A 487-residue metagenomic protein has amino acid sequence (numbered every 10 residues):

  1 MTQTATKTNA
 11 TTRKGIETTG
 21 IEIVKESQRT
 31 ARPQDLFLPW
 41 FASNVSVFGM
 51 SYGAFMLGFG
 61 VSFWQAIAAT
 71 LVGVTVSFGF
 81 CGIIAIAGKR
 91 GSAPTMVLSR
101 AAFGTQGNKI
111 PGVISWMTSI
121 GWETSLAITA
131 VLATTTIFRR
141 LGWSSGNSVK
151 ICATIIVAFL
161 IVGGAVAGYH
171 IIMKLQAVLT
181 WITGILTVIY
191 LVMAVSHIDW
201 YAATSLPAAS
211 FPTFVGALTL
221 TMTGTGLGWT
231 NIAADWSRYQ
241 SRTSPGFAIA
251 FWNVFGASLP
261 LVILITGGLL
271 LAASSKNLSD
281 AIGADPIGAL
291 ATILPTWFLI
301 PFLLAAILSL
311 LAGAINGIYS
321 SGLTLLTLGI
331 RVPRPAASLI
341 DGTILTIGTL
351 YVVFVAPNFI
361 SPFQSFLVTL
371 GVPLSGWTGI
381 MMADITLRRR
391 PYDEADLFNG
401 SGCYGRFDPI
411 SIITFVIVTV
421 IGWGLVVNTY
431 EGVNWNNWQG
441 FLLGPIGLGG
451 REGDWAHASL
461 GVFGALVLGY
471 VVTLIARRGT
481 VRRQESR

Functional and structural regions predicted by a protein language model:
M1-F63, P212-L220, R238-A248, T480-R487: Membrane-interface "cap" regions at the ends of multi-pass membrane proteins
R29-P33, A167-T180, N231-I263, L278-G288 (+3 more regions): Hydrophobic, small-residue-rich membrane helices and short re-entrant helix-turn-helix hairpins that build
P33-M50, L191-H197, P207-L271, T296-I315 (+2 more regions): Hydrophobic, membrane-embedded alpha-helices of multi-pass small-molecule transporters
L57-A69, R139-I151, H170-L179, G288-P295 (+4 more regions): Transmembrane helix-loop boundary segments of multi-pass membrane transporters
G58-F59, A85-I86, A102, I110 (+9 more regions): Membrane-water interface regions at transmembrane-helix termini and the short interhelical loops of multi-pass membrane
A69-F103, G112-A127, R477-T480: Juxtamembrane transmembrane-helix boundary signature
G112, R140-V166, W181-V192, T219-A233 (+4 more regions): Transmembrane alpha-helical segments of multi-pass small-molecule transport proteins
I182, T378-V471: C-terminal membrane-solvent junction of multi-pass transporters and transport-like membrane proteins
